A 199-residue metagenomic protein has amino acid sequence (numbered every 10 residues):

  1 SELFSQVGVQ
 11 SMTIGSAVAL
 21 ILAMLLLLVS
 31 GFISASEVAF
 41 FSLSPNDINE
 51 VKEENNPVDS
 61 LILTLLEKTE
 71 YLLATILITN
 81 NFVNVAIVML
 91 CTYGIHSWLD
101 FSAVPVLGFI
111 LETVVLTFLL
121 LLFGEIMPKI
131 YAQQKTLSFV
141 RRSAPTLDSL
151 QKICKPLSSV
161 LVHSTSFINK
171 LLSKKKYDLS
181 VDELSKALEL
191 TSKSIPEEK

Functional and structural regions predicted by a protein language model:
S1-E197: Membrane-embedded alpha-helical segments of inner-membrane proteins
